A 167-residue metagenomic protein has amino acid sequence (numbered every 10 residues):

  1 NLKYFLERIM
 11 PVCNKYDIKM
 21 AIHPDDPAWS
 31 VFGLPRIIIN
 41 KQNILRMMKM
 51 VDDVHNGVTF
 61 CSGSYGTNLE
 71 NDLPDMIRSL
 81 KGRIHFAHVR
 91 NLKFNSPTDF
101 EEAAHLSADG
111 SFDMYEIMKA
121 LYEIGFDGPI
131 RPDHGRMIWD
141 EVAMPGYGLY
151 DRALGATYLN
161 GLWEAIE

Functional and structural regions predicted by a protein language model:
K3-K15, K19, W29-E167: Histidine-acidic metal/acid-base catalytic patches
D26: Helix-loop segments that flank and shape redox-cofactor active sites
